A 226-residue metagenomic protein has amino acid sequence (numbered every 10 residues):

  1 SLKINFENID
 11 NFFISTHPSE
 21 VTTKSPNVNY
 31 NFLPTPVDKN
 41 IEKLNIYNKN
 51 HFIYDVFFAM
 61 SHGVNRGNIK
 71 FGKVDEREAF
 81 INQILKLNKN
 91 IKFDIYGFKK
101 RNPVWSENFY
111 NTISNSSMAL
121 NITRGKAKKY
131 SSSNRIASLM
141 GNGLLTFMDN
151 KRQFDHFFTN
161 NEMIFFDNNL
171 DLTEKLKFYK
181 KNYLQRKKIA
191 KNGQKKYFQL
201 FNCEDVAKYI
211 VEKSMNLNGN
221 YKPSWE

Functional and structural regions predicted by a protein language model:
S1-T159, L217: Nucleotide-sugar donor-binding catalytic core of glycosyltransferases
Y110, S114, L170-T173, K177: Amphipathic, non-transmembrane alpha-helical secondary structure
K129, E162-M163, L176, K196: Short, flexible active-site loop motifs that bind/organize anionic cofactors or intermediates
D155-K175: Change "using UDP/GDP/dTDP sugars" to "using nucleotide sugars
T173-E226: C-terminal amphipathic helix plus adjacent low-complexity, charged tail appended to glycosyltransferase catalytic
